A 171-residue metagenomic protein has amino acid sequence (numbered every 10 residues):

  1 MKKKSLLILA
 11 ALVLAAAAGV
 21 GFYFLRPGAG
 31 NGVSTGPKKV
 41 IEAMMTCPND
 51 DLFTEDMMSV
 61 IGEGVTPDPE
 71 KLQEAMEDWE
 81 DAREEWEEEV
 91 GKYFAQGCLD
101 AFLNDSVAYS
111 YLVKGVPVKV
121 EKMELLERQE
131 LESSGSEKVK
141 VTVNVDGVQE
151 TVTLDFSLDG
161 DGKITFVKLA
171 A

Functional and structural regions predicted by a protein language model:
M1-N49, M57, K138-V141: Gram-positive cell-envelope targeting signals
A11-L12, A16-G19, Y109, T153 (+1 more regions): Intrinsic disorder/low-complexity segments
A18-V20, P27-N31, T35, E63 (+4 more regions): Feature targets compositionally biased, intrinsically disordered low-complexity regions with long contiguous runs
N31-Y111: Core segments of small alpha/beta cavity-forming domains
D100-A101, Y109-K119, F166, A170: Low-complexity, Ser/Thr/Pro-rich intrinsically disordered segments found in N-terminal tails, propeptides, targeting
Y111-D146: Surface-exposed, charged secondary-structure patches
Q149-A171: Short beta-strand edge/turn micro-motifs at domain boundaries
